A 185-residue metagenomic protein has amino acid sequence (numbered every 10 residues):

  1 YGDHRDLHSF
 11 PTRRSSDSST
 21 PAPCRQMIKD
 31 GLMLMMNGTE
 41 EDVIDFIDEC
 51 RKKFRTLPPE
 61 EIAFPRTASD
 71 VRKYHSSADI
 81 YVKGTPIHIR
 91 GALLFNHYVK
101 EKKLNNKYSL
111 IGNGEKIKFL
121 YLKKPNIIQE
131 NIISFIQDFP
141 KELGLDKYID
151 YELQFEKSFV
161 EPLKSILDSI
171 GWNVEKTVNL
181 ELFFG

Functional and structural regions predicted by a protein language model:
Y1-L7: Short, exposed "boundary/linker" segments that immediately precede the start of a downstream structural module
S9, R13-G185: DNA-dependent DNA polymerase catalytic subunits
